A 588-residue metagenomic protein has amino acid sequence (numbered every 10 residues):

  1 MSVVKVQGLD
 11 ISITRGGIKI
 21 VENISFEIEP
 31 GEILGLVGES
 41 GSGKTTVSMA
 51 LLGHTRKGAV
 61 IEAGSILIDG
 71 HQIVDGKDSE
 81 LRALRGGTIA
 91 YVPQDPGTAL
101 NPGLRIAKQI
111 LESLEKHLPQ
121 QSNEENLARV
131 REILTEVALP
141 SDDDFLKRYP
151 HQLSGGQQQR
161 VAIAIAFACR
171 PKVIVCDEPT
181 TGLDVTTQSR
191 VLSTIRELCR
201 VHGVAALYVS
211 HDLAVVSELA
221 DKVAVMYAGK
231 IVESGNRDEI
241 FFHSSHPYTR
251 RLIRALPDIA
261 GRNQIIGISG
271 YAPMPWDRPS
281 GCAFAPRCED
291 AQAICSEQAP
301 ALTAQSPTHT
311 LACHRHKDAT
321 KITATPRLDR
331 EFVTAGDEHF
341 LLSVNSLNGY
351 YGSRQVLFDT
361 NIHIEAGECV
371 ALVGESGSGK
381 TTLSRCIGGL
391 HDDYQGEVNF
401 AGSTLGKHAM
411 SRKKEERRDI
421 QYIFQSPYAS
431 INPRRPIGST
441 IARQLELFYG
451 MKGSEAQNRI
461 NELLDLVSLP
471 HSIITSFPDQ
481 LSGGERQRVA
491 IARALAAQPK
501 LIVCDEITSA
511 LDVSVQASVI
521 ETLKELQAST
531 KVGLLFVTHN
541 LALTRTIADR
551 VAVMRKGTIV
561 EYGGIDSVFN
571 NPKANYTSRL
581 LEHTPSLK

Functional and structural regions predicted by a protein language model:
V37-G38, V373-E375: The feature captures the beta-strand-to-loop junction immediately N-terminal to the Walker
E39, L183-N263, L511, A517-K588: P-loop NTP-binding/switch modules centered on Walker-like glycine-rich loops
L52, R56, G388: Helix-to-loop junction immediately C-terminal to a conserved catalytic motif
V60-Q72, G396-T404: Conserved ABC transporter NBD signature motif
E125-D144, I253, S454-S472, E582: Conserved ABC ATPase "signature" region
D143-L146, N236-F340, I565-K588: Short catalytic/signature loops enriched in Gly
A168-K172, A496-K500: A short, proline-enriched helix->beta-strand linker immediately N-terminal to the Walker B motif in ABC-type P-loop
